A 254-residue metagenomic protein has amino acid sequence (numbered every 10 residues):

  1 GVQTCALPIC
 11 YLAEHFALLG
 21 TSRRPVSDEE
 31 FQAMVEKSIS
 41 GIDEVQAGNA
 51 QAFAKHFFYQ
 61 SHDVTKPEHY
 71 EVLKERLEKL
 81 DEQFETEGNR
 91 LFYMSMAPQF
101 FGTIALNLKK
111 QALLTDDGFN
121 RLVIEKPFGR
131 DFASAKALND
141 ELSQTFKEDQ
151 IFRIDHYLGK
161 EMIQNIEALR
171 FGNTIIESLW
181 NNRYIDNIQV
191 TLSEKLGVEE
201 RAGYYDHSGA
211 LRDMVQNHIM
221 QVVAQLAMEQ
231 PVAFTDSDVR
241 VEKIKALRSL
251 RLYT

Functional and structural regions predicted by a protein language model:
G1-C5: Single conserved hydrophobic/aromatic residue that forms the stacking wall/gate of nucleotide- or nucleobase-binding
A6-I124, F128-T254: Secretory/organelle targeting and membrane-embedding segments
